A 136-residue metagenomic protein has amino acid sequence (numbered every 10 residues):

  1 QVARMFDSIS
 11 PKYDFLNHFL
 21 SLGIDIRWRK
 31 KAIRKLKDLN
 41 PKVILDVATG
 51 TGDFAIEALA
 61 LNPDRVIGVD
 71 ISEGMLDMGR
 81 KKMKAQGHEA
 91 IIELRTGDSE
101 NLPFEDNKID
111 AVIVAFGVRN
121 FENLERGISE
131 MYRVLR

Functional and structural regions predicted by a protein language model:
Q1-K12: N-terminal, positively charged/glycine-rich alpha-helical extensions of SAM-dependent methyltransferases
K12, L22-K42, E57: Conserved alpha-helix/loop element of class I SAM-dependent methyltransferases that forms part of the SAM/SAH-binding
Y13, V112-I113: Hydrophobic beta-strand segment of the Class I
V43-N101: Class I SAM-dependent methyltransferase SAM/SAH-binding core
E100-A111: A short acidic, Gly/Pro-enriched loop at the edge of an enzyme's catalytic core that lines a small-molecule cofactor
F116-G117: Short catalytic micro-motifs in class I SAM-dependent methyltransferases
E125-R136: A short glycine-rich, Lys/Arg-flanked "PGG" loop and its adjoining helix->strand segment in the class I
